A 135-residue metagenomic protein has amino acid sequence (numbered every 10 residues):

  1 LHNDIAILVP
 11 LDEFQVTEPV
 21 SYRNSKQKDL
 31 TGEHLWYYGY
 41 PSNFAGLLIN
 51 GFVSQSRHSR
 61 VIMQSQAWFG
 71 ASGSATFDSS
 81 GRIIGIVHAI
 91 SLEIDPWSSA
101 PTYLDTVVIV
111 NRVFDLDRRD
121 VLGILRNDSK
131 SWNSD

Functional and structural regions predicted by a protein language model:
L1-R57, D78-S80: Serine endopeptidase catalytic core focused on the charge-relay Asp
A6, I49-G51, S74, D105-V107 (+1 more regions): Extracytoplasmic/periplasmic beta-strand context in beta-sandwich domains, especially the cupredoxin/COX2 CuA-binding
E13-E18, I83, V87-D135: C-terminal cap/linker of serine protease catalytic domains
S42-N43, Q64-A67: Short Gly/Pro-enriched turn/cap motifs at secondary-structure boundaries
F44, G70, L92-D95: Flexible, glycine-rich phosphate/dinucleotide-binding loops and adjacent beta-alpha linkers at cofactor/substrate
V53, Q66-V87: Catalytic nucleophile loop of clan PA
R60-V61: Short, hydrophobic/aromatic-rich segments at coil-to-beta transitions
